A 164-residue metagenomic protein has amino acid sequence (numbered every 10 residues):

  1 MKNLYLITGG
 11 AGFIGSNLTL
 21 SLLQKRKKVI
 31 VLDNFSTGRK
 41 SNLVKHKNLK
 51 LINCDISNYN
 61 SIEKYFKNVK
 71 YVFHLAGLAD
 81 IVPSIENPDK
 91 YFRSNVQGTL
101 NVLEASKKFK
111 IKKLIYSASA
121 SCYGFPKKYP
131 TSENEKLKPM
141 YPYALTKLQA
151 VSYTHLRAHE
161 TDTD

Functional and structural regions predicted by a protein language model:
M1-R157: N-terminal Rossmann-like NAD(P)+-binding domain of SDR-like oxidoreductases, especially those catalyzing
A158-D164: A short, hydrophobic C-terminal helix/tail in secreted or cell-surface proteins
